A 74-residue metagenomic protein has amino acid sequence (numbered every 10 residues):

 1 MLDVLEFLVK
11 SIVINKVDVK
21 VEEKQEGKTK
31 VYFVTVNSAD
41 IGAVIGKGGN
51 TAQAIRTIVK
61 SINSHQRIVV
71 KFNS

Functional and structural regions predicted by a protein language model:
M1-A43, A52-S74: RNA-contacting regions in translation and RNA-metabolism proteins, encompassing KH/S1 modules where present
